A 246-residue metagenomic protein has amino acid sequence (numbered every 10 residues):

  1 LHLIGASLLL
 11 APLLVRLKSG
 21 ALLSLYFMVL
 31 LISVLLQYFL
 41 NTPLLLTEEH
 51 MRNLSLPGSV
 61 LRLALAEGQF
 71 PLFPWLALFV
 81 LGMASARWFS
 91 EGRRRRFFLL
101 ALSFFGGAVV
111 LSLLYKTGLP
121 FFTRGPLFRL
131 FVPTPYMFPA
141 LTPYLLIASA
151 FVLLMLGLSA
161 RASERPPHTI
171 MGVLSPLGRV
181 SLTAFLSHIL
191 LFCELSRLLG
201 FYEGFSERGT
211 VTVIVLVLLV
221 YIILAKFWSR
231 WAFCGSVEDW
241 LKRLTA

Functional and structural regions predicted by a protein language model:
L1-A246: Alpha-helical transmembrane segments and their immediate juxtamembrane cytosolic regions
